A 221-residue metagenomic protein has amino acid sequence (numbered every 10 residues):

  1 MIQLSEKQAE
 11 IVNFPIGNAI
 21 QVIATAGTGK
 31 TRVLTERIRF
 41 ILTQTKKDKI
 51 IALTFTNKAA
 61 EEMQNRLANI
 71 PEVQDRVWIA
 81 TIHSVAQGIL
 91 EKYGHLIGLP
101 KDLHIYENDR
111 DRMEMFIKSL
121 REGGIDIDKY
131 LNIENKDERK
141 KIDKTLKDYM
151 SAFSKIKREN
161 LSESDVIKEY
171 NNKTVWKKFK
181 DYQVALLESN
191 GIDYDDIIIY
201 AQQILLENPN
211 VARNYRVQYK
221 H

Functional and structural regions predicted by a protein language model:
M1-I23, A59, D109-R112, Y170-H221: Conserved helicase NTPase motor core
M1-L99, R213: P-loop NTPase Walker
G29-K30, A52, L103-H104, E134 (+5 more regions): Residue-level signal for alpha-helical context at structural boundaries
F40, K155, Q203-I204: The DHp (HisKA) dimerization/phosphotransfer helix of two-component histidine kinases, specifically the helical stretch
T43, E91, R121, L187 (+1 more regions): Residues at helix-coil transition
Q74-V77, L96-G191: ATP-hydrolysis module of ASCE/P-loop NTPase motor domains, specifically the Walker B Asp-Glu catalytic pair
A86, Y149-F153, I198-A201: Short alpha-helical scaffolding segments that buttress acidic/His motifs in well-ordered protein cores
